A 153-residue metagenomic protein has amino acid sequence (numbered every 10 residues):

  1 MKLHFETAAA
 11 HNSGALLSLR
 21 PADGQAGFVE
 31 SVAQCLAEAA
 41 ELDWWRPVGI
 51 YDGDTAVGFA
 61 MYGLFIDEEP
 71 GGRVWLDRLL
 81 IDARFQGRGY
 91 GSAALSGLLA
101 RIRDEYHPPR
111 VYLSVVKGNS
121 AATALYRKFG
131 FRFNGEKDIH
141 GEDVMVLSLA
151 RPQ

Functional and structural regions predicted by a protein language model:
K2-R78, D82-Q86, L95-R101, E105 (+2 more regions): Acetyl-CoA-dependent GNAT
G89: Conserved G/P- and acidic residue-centered "switch" motifs that form tight phosphate/ATP-binding loops in soluble
S92, K117-G135: Conserved active-site alpha-helix within GNAT-family acetyltransferase domains
L99, V116-K117, P152-Q153: Short, structured secondary-structure boundary patches
I102-S114: Conserved GNAT acetyl-CoA-binding A-motif
H107, G130-F131, V144: Non-catalytic interaction surface on structured domains
Y112-T123, I139-D143: Conserved beta-strand-loop-alpha-helix junction that forms the acyl-donor binding cleft
D143-Q153: Terminal substrate-recognition subdomain of acyl/acetyltransferases
